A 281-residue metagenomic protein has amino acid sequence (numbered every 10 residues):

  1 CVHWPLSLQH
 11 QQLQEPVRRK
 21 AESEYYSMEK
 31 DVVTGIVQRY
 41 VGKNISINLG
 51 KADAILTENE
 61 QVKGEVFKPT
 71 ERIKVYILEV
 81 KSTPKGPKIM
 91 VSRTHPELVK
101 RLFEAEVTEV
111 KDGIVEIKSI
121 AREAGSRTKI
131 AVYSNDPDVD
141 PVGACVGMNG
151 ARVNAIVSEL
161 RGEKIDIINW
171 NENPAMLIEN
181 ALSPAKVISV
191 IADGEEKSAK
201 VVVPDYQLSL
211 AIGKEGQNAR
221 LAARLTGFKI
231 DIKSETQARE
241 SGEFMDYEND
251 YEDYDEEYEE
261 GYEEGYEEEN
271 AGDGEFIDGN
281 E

Functional and structural regions predicted by a protein language model:
C1-E281: RNA-contacting regions in translation and RNA-metabolism proteins, encompassing KH/S1 modules where present
